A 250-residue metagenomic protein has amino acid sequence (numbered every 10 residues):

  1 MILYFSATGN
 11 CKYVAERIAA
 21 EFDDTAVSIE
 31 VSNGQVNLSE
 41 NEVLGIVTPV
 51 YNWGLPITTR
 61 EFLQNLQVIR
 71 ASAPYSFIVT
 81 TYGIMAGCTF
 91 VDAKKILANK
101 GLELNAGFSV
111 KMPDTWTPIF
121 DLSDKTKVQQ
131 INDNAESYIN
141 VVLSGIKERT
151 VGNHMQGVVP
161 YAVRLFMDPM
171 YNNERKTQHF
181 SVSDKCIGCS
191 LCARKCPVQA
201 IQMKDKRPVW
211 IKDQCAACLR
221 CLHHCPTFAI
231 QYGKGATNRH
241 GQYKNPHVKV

Functional and structural regions predicted by a protein language model:
M1-L3: Extreme N-terminal starter segment of soluble prokaryotic enzymes
S6-V14, A20-G34, L38-N173, G233 (+1 more regions): FMN-binding flavodoxin-like domain, especially the glycine-rich phosphate-binding loop
V158-C189, R194-P197: A mid-sequence, solvent-exposed acidic-amphipathic segment
S181-V182, I187-W210, R220-T237: Iron-sulfur cluster-binding cysteine motifs and their immediate structural context in ferredoxin-like electron-transfer
K212-Q214: C-terminal active-site rim and adjoining tail of enzyme catalytic domains
Y243-K249: Active-site-proximal loop/hinge segments that shape catalytic or ion-binding/gating pockets
